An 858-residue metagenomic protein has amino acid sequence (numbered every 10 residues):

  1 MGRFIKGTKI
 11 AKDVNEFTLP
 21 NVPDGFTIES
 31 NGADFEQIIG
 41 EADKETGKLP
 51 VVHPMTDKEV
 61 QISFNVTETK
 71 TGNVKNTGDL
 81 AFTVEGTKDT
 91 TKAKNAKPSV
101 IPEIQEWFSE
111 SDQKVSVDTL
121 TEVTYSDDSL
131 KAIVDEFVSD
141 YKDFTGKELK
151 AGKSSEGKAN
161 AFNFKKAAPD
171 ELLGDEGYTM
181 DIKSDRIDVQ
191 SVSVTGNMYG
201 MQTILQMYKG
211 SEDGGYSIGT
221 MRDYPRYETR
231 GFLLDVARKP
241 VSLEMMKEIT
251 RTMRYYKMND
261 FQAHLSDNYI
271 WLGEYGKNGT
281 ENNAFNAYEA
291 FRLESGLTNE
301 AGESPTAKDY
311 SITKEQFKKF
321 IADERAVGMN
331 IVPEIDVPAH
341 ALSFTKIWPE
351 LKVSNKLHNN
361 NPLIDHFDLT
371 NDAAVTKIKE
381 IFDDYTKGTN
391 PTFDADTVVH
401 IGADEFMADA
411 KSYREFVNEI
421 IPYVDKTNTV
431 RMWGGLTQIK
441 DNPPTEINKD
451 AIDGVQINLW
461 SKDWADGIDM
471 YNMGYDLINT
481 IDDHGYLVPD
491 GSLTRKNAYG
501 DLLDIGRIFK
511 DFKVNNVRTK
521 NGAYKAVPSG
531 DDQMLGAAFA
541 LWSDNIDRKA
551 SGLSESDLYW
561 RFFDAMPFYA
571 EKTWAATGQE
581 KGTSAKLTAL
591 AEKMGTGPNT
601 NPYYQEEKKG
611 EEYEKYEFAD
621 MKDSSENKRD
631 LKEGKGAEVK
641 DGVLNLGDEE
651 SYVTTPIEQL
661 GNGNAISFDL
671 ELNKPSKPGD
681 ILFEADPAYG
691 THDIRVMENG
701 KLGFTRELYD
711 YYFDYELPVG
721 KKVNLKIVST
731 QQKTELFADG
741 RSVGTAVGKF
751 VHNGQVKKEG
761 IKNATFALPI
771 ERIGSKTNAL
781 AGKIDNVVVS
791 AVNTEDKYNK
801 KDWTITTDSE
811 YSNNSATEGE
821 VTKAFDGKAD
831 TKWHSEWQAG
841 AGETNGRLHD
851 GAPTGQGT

Functional and structural regions predicted by a protein language model:
T83-T195, G200-T203, M207, E212-M221 (+2 more regions): Acidic, contiguous N-terminal accessory segments
T179, K183-L363, K379-A395, N545: Feature activates predominantly on carbohydrate-active enzymes
F261-A263, F317-E324, F668, K721-A738: Short tryptophan-centered beta-strand motifs in secreted/extracellular beta-sheet-rich domains of glycan-recognition
L363-Q456, W460-D469: Active-site neighborhood of glycoside hydrolase catalytic domains
E446-D453, K462-E617: Flexible, acidic glycine-rich loops studded with aromatic residues
E606-E650, A746, G760, A764 (+5 more regions): Extracytoplasmic low-complexity segments
K622-L644, F668, E795-G857: Disordered, acidic Ser/Thr/Pro-rich linker "stalks" and the adjacent N-terminal cap of the next globular domain
L702-N724: Short, aromatic/His-centered strand-loop micro-motif at the edge of beta-sheets
